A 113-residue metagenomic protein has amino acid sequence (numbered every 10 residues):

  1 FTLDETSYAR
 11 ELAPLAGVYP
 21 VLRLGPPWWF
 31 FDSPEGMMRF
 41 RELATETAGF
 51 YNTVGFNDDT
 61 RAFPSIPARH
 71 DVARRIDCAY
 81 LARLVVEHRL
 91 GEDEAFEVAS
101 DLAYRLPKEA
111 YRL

Functional and structural regions predicted by a protein language model:
F1-L3, G25-P27, G49-R69: Short acidic/histidine-rich active-site segments
F1-S7, F31-P34: Extended C-terminal subregions enriched in glycine
S7-Y8, F50-Y51, A68-L113: Mid-to-C-terminal alpha-helical segments outside catalytic/metal-binding sites
Y8-V18, P34-R41, F63-A79: Histidine/acidic-residue-rich catalytic or RNA/ligand-binding cores of hydrolases and nuclease-related proteins
V18-R23, T53-T60, L81, V85-V86: Short acidic (Asp/Glu) and glycine-rich catalytic loops that position anionic groups and cofactors
R23-P34, G55-F56, H88-E97: A generic structural motif
G36-N52: Catalytic-core region of carbohydrate-active enzymes that cleave or remodel glycosidic bonds
